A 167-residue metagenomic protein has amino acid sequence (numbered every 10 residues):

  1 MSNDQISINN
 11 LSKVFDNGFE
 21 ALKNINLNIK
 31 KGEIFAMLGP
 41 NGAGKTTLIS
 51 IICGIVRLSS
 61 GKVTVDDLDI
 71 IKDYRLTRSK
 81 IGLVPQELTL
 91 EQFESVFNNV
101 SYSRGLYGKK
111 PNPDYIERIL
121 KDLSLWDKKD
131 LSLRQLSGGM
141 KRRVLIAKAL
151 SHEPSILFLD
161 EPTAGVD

Functional and structural regions predicted by a protein language model:
P40-G44: Walker A (P-loop) phosphate-binding loop of ABC-type ATPase nucleotide-binding domains
G61-K72, L76-T77: Conserved ABC transporter NBD signature motif
S101, G105-K128: Conserved ABC ATPase "signature" region
S132-L136: Conserved ABC ATPase signature
E153: Conserved catalytic motifs of ABC-family nucleotide-binding domains
L157-D160: Catalytic Walker B motif of ABC-type/P-loop ATPase nucleotide-binding domains
